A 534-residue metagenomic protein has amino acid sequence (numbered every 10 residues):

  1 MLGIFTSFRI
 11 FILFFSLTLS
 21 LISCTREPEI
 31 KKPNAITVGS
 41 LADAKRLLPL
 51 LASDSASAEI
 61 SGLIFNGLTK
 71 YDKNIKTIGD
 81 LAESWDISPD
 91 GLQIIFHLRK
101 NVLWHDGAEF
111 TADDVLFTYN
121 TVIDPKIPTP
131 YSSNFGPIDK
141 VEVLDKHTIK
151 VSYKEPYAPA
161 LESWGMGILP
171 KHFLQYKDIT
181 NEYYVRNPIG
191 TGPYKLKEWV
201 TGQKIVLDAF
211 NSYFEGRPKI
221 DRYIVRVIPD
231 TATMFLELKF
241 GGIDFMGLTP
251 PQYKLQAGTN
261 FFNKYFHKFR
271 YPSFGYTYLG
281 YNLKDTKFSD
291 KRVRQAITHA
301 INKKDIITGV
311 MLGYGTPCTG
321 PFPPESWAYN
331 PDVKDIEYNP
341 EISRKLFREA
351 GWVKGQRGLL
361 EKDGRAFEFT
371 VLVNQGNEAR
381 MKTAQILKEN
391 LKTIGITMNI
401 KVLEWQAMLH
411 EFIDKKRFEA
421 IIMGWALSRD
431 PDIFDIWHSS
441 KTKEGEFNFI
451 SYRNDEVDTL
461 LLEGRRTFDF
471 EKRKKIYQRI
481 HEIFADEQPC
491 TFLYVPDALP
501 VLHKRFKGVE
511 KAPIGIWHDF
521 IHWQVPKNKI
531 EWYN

Functional and structural regions predicted by a protein language model:
G39-P89, N120, I127, I189: N-terminal lobe/hinge region of extracytoplasmic solute-binding protein
A42-A58, L81-A82, A108, P130 (+5 more regions): A structural "hinge/loop" feature
D72-K73, W164-P218, R222, A232 (+3 more regions): Gly/Pro-rich hinge or "lid" segments in bacterial periplasmic/extracellular proteins
E83-P128, K150, M234-E237, K287: Aromatic- and charge-enriched surface segment that lines or borders ligand/interaction sites
D86, H97, S132-L174: Surface-exposed binding/hinge segments that line and control ligand-binding clefts or catalytic entry sites
E182-V185, F210-Q256, K388, T397-N399 (+1 more regions): Ligand-site clamp/hinge motif
V200, T277, A300-K334, A379-K388 (+1 more regions): Detector for C-terminal structural segments
N282, S289, P317-G355, Q375-K382: Structural transition elements
